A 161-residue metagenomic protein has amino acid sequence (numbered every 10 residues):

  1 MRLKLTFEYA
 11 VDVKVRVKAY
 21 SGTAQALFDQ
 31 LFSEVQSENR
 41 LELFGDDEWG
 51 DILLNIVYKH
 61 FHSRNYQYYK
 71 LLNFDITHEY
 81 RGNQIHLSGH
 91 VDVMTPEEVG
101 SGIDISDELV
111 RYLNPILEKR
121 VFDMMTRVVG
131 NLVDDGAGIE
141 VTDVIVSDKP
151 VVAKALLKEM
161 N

Functional and structural regions predicted by a protein language model:
M1-D29: Short, extreme N-terminal segment that most often corresponds to the first beta-strand
S21-F32, S88-H90, M94: Short, compositionally biased low-complexity segments
V35-N161: Acidic, low-complexity intrinsically disordered segments
